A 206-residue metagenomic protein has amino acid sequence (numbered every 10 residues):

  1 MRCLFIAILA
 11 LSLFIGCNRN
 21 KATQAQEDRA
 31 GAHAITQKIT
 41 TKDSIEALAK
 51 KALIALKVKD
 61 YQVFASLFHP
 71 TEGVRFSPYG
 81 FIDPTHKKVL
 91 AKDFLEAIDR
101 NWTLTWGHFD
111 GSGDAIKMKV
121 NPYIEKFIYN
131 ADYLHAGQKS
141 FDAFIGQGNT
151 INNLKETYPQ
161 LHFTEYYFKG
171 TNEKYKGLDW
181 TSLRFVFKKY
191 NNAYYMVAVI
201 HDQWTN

Functional and structural regions predicted by a protein language model:
M1-L4: Positively charged n-region of N-terminal signal peptides that target proteins for export
L9-L11: Hydrophobic alpha-helical targeting segments used for export or membrane insertion
L13-G16: C-terminal motif of bacterial Sec signal peptides marking the signal peptidase cleavage site
N18-R19, N206: Long, low-complexity intrinsically disordered regions enriched in Ser/Thr, Asp/Glu, Pro/Gly
K21-I54, V58, S66, P70 (+1 more regions): Short, low-complexity N-terminal intrinsically disordered segments enriched in polar/charged residues
A65-I145: Surface-exposed acidic loop/strand-edge motifs in secreted or periplasmic proteins that form small linear binding
K126, A131-N206: Short beta-strand edge/turn micro-motifs at domain boundaries
